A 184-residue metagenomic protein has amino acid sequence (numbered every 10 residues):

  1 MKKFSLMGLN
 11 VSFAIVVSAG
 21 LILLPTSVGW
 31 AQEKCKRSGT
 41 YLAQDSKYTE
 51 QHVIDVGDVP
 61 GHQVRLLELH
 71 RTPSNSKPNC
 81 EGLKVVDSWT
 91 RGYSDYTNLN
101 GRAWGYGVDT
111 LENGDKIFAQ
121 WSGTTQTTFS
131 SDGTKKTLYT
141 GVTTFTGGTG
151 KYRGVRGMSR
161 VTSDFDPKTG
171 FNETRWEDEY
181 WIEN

Functional and structural regions predicted by a protein language model:
M1-L9: N-terminal secretory signal peptides that target proteins for export/translocation
M7, I15-V17, K151, M158: A generic structural micro-environment signature that highlights single residues at secondary-structure boundaries
N10-P25: Bacterial N-terminal signal peptides
W30-N184: Beta-strand-enriched cores of mature, soluble protein domains
